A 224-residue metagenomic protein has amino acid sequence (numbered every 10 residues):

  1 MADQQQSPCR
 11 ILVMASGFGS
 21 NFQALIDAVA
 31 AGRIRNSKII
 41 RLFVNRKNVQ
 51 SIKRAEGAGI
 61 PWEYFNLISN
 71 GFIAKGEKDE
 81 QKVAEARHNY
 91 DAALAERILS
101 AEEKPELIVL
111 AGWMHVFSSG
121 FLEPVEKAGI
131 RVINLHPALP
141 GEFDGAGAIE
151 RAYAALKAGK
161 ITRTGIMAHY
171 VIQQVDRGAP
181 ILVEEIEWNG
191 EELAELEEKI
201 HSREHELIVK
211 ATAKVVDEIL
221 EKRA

Functional and structural regions predicted by a protein language model:
M1-A224: One-carbon transfer enzymes
